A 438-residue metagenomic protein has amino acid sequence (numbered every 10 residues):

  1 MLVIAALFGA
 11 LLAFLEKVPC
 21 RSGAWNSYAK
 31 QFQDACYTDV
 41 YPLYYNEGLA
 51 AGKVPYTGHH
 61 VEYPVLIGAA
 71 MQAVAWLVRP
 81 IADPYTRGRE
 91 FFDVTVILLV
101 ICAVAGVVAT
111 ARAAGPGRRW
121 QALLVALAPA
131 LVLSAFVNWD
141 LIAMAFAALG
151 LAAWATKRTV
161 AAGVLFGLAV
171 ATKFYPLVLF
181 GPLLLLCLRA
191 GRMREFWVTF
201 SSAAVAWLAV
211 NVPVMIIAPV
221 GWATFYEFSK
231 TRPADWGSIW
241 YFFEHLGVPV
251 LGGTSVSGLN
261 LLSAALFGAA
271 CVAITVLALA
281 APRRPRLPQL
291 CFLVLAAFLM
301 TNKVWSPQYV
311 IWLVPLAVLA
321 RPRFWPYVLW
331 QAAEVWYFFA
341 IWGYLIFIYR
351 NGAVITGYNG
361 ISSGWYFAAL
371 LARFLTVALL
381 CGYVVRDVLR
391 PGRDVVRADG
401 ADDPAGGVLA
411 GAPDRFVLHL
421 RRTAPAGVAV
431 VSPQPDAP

Functional and structural regions predicted by a protein language model:
M1-A223, S263-P438: Multi-pass membrane glycosyltransferase architecture that uses lipid-linked
I216-A265, T275: Periplasmic/ER-lumenal interhelical loops and adjacent helix-loop junctions in multi-pass membrane proteins
